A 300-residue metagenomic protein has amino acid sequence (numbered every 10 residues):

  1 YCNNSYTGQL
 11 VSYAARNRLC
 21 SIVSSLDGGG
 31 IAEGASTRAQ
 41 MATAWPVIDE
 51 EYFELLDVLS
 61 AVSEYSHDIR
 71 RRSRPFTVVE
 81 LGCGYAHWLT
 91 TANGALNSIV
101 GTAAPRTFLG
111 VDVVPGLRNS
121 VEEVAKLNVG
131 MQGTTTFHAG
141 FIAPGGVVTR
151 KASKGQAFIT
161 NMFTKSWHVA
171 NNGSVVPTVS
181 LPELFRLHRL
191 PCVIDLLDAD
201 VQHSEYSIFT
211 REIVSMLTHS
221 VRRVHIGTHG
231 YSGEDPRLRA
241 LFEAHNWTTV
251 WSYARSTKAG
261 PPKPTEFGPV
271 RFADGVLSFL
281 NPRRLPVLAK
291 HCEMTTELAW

Functional and structural regions predicted by a protein language model:
Y1-W300: Phosphate/nucleotide-binding beta-alpha loop and adjacent structural elements of enzyme active sites
